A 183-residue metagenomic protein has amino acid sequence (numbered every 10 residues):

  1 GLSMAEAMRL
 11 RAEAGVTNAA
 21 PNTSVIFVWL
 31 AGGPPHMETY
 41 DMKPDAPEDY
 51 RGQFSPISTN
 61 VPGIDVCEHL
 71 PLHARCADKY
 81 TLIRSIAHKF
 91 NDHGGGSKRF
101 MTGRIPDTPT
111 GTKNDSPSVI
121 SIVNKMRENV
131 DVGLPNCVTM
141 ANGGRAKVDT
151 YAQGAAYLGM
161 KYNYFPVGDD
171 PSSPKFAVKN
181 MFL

Functional and structural regions predicted by a protein language model:
G1-L183: Ligand-binding pockets and gating/stacking loops
